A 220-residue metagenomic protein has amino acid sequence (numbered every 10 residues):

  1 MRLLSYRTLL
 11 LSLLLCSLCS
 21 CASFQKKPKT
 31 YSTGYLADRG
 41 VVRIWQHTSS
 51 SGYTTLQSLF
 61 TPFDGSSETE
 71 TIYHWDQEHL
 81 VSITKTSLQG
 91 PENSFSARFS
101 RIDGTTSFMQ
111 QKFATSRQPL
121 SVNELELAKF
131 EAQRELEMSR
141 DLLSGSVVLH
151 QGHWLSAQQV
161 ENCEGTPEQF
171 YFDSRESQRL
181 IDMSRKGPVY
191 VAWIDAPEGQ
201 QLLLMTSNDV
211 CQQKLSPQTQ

Functional and structural regions predicted by a protein language model:
M1-L10: Bacterial N-terminal signal peptides that target proteins for export
S17-S20: C-terminal motif of bacterial Sec signal peptides marking the signal peptidase cleavage site
A22-F24: Bacterial signal peptide processing site
V42-I72: Post-signal-peptide N-terminal segment of Sec-exported extracytoplasmic proteins
R140-N162, V191: Structural detector for short beta-strands of small beta-barrel domains
T166-M183: Beta-strand/loop nucleic-acid-binding surfaces
M183-L202: Flexible glycine-rich surface loops and low-complexity tracts that mediate binding to linear polymers
A196-Q220: OB-fold/S1-family single-stranded nucleic acid-binding modules
